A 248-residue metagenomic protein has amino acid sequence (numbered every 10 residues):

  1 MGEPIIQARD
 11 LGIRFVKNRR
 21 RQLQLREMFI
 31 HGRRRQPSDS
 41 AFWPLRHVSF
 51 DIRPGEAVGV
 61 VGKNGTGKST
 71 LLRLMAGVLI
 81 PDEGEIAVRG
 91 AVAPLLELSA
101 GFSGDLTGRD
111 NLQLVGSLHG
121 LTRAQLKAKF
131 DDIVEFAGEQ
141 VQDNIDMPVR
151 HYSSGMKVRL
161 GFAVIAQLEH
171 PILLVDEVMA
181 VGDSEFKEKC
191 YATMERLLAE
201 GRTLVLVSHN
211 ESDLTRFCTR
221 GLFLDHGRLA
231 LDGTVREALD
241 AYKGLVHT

Functional and structural regions predicted by a protein language model:
G2-P44, V235-T248: Pre-NBD coupling/linker segments of ABC/ABC-like ATPases
V61-K63: The feature captures the beta-strand-to-loop junction immediately N-terminal to the Walker
R123-H151: Conserved ABC nucleotide-binding domain
S208-H209: H-loop/switch region of ABC-family ATPase nucleotide-binding domains
R216-F223: Conserved catalytic segment of ABC-fold P-loop ATPases
H226-G227, Y242: Conserved ABC ATPase "signature" C-loop
